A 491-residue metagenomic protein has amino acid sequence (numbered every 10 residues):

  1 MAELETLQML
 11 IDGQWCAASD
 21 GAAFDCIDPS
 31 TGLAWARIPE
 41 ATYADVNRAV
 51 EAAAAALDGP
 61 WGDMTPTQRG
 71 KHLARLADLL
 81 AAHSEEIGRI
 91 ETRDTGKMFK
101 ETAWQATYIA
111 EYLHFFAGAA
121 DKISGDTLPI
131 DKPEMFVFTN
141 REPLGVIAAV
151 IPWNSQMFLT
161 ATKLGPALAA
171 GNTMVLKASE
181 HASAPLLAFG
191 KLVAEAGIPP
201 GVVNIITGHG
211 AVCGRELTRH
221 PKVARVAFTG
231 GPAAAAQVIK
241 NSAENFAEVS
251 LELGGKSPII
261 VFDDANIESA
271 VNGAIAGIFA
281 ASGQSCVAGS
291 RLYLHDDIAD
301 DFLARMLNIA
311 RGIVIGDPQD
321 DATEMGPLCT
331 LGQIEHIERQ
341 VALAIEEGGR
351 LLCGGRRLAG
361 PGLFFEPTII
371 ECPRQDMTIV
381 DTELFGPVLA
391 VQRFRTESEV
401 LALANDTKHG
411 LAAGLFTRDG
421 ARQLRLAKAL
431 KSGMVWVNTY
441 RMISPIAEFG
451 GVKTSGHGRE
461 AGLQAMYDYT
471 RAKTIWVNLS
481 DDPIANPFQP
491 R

Functional and structural regions predicted by a protein language model:
M1-S30: Hydrophobic face of amphipathic alpha-helices that form TPR/SEL1-like repeat modules and related alpha-solenoid
P29, Y43-V46, P66, S84 (+6 more regions): Residues at or immediately preceding the N-termini of alpha-helices
T31-R37, V223, I260, V314 (+4 more regions): Conserved C-terminal structural/oligomerization subdomain of aldehyde/semialdehyde dehydrogenase
G32, R69, E91, L113 (+9 more regions): Residue-level signal for inorganic ion chemistry
L33-I123: Glycine-rich loop-to-alpha-helix module at the N-terminal edge of alpha/beta enzyme cores
A34-A41, D58-G62, A148-A149, I259-F262 (+5 more regions): Short, well-ordered beta-strand elements within core beta-sheets of diverse protein domains
G125-S269, F394: Rossmann-like NAD(P) dinucleotide-binding subdomain of oxidoreductase/dehydrogenase enzymes
A233-R374, V437, I484-N486, P490-R491: ALDH superfamily catalytic-core signature
